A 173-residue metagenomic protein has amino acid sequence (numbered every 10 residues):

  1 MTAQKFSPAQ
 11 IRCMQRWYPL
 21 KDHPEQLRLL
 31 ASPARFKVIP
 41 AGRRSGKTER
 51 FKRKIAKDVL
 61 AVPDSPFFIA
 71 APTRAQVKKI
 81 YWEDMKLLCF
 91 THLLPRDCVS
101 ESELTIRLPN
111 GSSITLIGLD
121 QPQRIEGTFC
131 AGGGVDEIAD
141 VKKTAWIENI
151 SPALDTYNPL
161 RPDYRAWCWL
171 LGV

Functional and structural regions predicted by a protein language model:
M1-V173: Phosphate/NTP-binding elements of NTP-utilizing enzymes
